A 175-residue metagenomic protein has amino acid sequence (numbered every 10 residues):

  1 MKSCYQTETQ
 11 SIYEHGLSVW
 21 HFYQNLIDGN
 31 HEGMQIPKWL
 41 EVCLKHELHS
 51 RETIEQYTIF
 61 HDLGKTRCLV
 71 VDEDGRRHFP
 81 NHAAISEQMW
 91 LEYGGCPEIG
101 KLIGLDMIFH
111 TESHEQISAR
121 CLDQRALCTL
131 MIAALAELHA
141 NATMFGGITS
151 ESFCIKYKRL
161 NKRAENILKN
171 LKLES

Functional and structural regions predicted by a protein language model:
M1-V71: Acidic/His-rich, divalent-metal-binding segments that scaffold phosphate/diphosphate chemistry
K2, K38, K45, K65-R67 (+4 more regions): Context-gated lysine
E8, L26-N30, V70, H110 (+3 more regions): Short secondary-structure junctions and interdomain/linker hinges
W39-F145: Divalent metal-dependent catalytic cores for phosphoryl transfer on phosphate-bearing substrates
S113-H114, S118, A142-S175: Terminal helices and disordered tails flanking the catalytic cores of nucleotide-processing hydrolases
